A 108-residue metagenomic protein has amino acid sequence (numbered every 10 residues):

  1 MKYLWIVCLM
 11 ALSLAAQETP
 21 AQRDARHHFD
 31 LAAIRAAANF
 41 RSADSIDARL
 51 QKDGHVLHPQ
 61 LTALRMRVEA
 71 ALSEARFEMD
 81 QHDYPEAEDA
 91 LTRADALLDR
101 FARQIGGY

Functional and structural regions predicted by a protein language model:
M1-L4: Positively charged n-region of N-terminal signal peptides that target proteins for export
C8-A16: Hydrophobic h-region of N-terminal signal peptides that target proteins for export in Gram-negative bacteria
A16-Y108: Long, charged/polar, soluble alpha-helical segments
